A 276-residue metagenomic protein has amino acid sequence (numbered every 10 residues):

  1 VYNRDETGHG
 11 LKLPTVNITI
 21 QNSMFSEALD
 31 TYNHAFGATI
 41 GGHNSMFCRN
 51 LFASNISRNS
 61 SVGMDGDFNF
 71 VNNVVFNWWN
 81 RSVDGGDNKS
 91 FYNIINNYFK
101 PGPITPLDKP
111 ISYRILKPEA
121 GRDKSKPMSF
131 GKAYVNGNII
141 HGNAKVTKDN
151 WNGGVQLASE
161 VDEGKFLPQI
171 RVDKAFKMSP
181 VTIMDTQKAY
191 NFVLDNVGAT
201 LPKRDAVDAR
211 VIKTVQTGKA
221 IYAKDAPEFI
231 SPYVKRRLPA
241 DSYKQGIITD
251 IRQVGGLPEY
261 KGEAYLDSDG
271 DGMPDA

Functional and structural regions predicted by a protein language model:
V1-D30, A35-G37, G42-N59, G66-N80 (+2 more regions): Right-handed parallel beta-helix
V1-T7, D208, D267-D271, D275: Acidic side chains
K12, T39-I40, V62, G86 (+2 more regions): Residue-level marker of regulatory loop/turn positions in helix-turn-helix DNA-binding domains and in histidine
N33, N55-I56, A120-G121, Q253-V254 (+1 more regions): Mixed-charge, polar/low-complexity N-terminal
V62-I251: Extracellular beta-rich repeat passengers
I251-A276: Extracellular calcium-associated, cysteine-rich motifs in secreted modular proteins
